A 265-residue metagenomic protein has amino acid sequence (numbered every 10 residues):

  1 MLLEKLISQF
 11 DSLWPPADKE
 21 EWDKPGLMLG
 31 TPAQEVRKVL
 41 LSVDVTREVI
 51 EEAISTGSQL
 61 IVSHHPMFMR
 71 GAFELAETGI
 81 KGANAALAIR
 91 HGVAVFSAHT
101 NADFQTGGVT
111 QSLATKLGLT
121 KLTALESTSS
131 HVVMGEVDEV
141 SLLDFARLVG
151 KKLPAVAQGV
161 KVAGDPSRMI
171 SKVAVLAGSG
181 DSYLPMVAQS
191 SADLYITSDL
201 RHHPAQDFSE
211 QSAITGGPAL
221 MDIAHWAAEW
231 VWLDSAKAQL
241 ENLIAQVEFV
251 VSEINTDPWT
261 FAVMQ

Functional and structural regions predicted by a protein language model:
M1-Q265: Hydrophobic structural segments
